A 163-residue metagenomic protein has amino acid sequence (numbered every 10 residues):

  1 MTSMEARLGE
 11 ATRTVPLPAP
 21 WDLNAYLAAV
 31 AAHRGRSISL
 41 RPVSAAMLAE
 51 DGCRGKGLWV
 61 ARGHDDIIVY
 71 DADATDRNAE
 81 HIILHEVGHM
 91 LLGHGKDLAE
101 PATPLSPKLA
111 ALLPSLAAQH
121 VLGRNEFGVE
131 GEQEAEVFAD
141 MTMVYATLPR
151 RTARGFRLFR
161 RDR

Functional and structural regions predicted by a protein language model:
M1-R36, K96-R163: Metalloprotease/metallohydrolase-associated module, dominated by Zn2+-dependent proteases
A32, G52-R54, H85, N125: Generic detector of intrinsically disordered, low-complexity, polar/charged segments
S39-E80, V87-G93: Active-site scaffold of zinc-dependent metalloenzymes
T75, A79, I83, F127-E134: Short, well-structured alpha-helical patches and their helix-loop capping segments that border functional surfaces
I83-L84, D97: Short, glycine/charged-enriched secondary-structure capping and boundary segments
